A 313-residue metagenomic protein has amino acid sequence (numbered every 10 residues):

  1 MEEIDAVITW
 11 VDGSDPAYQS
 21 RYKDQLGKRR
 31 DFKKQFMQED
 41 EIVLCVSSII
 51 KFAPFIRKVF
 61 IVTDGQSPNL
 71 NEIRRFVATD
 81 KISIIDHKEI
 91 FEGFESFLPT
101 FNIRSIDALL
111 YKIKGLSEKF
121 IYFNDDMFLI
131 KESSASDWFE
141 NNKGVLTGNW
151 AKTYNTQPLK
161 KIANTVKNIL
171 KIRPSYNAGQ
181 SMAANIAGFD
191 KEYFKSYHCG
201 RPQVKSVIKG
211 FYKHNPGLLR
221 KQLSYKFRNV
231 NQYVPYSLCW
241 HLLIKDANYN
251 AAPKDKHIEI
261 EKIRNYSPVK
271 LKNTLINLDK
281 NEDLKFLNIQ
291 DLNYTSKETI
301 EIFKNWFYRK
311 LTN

Functional and structural regions predicted by a protein language model:
E3, V230, V234-N313: Long, low-complexity C-terminal extensions of enzymes
G13-M37: A solvent-exposed, charged loop/short amphipathic helix patch at secondary-structure junctions
S14-Y18, S67-E72, E92-G93, F128-E132 (+5 more regions): Short catalytic/ligand-binding loop motif for oxyanion handling, primarily in non-cytosolic enzymes, centered on
M37, N69-L116: Active-site-proximal specificity loops/subdomain of glycosyltransferases
S48-I56: Short, acidic, metal-binding catalytic loop of nucleotide-sugar glycosyltransferases
R57-Q66: Short beta-strand/loop segment that forms part of the nucleotide-sugar
S67, L109-W150: GT-A fold catalytic core of metal-dependent nucleotide-sugar glycosyltransferases, centered on the diacidic
V145-K226, V230: Long, charge-rich alpha-helical interaction segments
